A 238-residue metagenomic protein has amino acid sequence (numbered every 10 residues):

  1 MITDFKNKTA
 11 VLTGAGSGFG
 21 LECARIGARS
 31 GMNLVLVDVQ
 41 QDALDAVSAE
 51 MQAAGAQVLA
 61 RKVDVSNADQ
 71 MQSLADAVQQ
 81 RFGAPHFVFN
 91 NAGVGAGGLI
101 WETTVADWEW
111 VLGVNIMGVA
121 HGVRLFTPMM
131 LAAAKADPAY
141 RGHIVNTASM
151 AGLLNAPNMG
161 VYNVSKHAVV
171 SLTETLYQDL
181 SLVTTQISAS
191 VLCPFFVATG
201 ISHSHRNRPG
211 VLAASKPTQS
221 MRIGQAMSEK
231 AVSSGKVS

Functional and structural regions predicted by a protein language model:
I2-L34: Canonical Rossmann dinucleotide-binding motif of NAD(H)/NADP(H)-dependent dehydrogenases/reductases, specifically
S30-A46: Conserved glycine-rich Rossmann-like NAD(P)H-binding loop of the short-chain dehydrogenase/reductase
Q41-D42, K62-S73, V105: The beta1-alpha1 cofactor-binding region of Rossmann-like NAD(H)/NADP(H)-dependent oxidoreductases
L99-I100, D107-W110: Substrate-binding pocket helix/loop in short-chain dehydrogenase/reductase
V123, S165: Active-site helix of classical SDR
S149: Residue(s) in the substrate-gating loop at a strand-loop-helix junction that position the organic substrate next
L182-S238: SDR active-site lid
